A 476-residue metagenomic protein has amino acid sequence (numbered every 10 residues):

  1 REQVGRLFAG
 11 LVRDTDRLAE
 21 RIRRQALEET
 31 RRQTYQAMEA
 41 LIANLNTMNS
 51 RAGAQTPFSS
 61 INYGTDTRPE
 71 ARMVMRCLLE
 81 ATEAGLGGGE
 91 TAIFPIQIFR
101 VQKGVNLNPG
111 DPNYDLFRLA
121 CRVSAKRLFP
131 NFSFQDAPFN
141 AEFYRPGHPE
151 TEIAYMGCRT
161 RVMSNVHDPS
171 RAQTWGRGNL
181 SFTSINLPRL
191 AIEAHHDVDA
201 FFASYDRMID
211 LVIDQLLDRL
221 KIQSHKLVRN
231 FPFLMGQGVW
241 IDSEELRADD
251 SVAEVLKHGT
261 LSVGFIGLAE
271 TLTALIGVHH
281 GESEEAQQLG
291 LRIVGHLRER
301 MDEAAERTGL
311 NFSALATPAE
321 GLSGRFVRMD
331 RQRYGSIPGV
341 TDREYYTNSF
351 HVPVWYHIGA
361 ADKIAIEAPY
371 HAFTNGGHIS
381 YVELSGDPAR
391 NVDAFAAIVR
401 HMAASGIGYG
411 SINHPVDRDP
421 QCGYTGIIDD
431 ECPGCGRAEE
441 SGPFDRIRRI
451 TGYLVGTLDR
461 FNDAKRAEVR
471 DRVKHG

Functional and structural regions predicted by a protein language model:
R1-K257, V278-H279, S283-R446: Conserved catalytic cores of very large enzyme subunits
L187, H258-S262, I450, L458: Generic secondary-structure boundary/loop-capping signal
L261-A274, G295, R449: Contiguous, well-ordered alpha-helical segments that form the cores/surfaces of helical PPI scaffolds
P433-G476: Long insertion/accessory domains within large nucleic-acid-processing enzymes
